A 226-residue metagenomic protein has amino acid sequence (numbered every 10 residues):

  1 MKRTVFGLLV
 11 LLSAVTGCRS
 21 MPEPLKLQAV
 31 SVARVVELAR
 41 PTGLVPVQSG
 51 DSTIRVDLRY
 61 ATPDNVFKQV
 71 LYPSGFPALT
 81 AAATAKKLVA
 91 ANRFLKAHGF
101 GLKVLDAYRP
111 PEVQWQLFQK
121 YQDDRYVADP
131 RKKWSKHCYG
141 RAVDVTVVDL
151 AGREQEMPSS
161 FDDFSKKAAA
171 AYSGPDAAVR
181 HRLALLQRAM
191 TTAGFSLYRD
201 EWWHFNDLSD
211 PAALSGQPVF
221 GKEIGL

Functional and structural regions predicted by a protein language model:
M1-E23: Bacterial Sec-dependent N-terminal signal peptides
K2-R3, R19, K103, R109 (+1 more regions): Basic side chains
C18-L105, K120-D200, S209-L226: Extracytoplasmic cell-surface/polysaccharide-interacting catalytic and binding patches
Y108, W202-W203: Residue-level "edge-of-site" marker
P111-L117, F205-A212: Beta-rich nucleic-acid/ligand-interaction surfaces
